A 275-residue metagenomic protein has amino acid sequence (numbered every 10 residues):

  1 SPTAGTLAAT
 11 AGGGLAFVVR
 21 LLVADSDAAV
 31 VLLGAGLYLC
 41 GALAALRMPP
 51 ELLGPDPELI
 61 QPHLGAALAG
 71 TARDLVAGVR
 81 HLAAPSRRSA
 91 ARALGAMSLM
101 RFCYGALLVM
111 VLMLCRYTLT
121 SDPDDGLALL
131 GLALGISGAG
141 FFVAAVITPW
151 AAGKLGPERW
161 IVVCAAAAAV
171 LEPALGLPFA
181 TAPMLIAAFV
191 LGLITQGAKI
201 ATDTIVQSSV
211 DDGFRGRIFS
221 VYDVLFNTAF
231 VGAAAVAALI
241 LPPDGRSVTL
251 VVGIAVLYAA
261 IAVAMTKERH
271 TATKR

Functional and structural regions predicted by a protein language model:
S1-R20, M100-L108, A145, P149 (+1 more regions): Substrate-agnostic recognition of the 12-TM MFS/MFS-like secondary transporter fold
A9-G34, M110-L119, G232-V252: Transmembrane alpha-helix termini and helix-breaking/packing motifs in multi-pass membrane transporters
V23-L32, A77-A145: A single, central transmembrane helix in multi-pass transporters
A28-R47, V251-T266: Symmetry-related core transmembrane helices of the 12-TM Major Facilitator Superfamily/SLC fold
A35, R159-A174, V252-V256: Structural signature of the two symmetry-related core transmembrane helices
G36-L64, T266-R275: Helix-loop junctions on the cytosolic side of multi-pass membrane transporters, especially the intracellular loop
E51-L94: Juxtamembrane intracellular "pre-TM" segments in multi-pass secondary transporters
W150-A165, R246-V248: Cytoplasmic membrane-interface "Motif A"-like loop-to-helix N-cap segments of 12-TM Major Facilitator Superfamily
